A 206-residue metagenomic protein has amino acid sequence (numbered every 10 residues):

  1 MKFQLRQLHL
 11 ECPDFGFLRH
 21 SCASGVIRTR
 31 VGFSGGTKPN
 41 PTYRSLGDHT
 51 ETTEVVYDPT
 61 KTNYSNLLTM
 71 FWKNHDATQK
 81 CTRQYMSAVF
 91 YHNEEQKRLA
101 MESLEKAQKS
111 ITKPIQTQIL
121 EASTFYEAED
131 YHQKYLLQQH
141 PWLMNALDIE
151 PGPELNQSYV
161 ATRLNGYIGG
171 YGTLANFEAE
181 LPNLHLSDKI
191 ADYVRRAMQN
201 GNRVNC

Functional and structural regions predicted by a protein language model:
M1-C206: Flexible coil/turn and secondary-structure edge motifs
